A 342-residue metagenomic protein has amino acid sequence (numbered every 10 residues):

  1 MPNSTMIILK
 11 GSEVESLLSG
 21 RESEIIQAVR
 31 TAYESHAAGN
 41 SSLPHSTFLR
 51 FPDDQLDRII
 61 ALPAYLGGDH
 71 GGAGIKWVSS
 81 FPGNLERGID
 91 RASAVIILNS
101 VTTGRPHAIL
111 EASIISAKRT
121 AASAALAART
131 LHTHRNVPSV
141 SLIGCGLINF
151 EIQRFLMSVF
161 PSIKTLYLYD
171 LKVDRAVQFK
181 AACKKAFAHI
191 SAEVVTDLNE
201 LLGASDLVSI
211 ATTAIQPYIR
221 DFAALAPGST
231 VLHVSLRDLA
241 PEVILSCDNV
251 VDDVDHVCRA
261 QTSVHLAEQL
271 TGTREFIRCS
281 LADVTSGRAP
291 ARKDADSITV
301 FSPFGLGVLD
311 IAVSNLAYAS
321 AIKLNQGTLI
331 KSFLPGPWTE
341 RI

Functional and structural regions predicted by a protein language model:
M1-A117, A125, H132, V308 (+1 more regions): N-terminal ligand-binding/catalytic initiation module
E13-E15, E242-R341: Adenosine-phosphate binding glycine-rich loop
H132-S139, S162, A226-P227: Short helix-loop-beta connector
V140-S141, T299: Conserved beta-strand elements of the Class I
C145-G146: Glycine-rich Rossmann-fold phosphate-binding loop(s) that bind the pyrophosphate of adenine dinucleotide cofactors
N149-F150: N-terminal Rossmann-fold NAD(P) dinucleotide-binding loop
V159-A186: NAD(P)-binding Rossmann-fold cofactor-contacting core
A188-L270: Rossmann-like adenosine-cofactor binding region
